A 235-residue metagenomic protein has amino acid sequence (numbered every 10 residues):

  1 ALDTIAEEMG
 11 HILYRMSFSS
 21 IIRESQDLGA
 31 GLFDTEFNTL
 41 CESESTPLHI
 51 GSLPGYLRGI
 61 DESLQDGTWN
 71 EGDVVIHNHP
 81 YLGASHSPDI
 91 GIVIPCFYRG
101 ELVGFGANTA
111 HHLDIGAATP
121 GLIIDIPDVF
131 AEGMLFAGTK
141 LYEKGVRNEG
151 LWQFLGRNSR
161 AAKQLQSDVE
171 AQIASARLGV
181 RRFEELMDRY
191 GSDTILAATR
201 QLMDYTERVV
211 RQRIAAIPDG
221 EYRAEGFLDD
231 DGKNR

Functional and structural regions predicted by a protein language model:
A1-Y98, F105-L113: Long, structured ligand/cofactor-binding scaffold of large enzymes
D3, R23-Q26, S43-I50, L82-H86 (+5 more regions): Hydrophobic alpha-helical scaffolding
I5-I12, S63, R99, Y142 (+3 more regions): Change "in soluble alpha/beta enzymes" to "in soluble alpha/beta proteins
M16, N78-H79, G121-I123, E225-N234: Glycine-rich, charged/polar anion/phosphate-binding loops that engage phosphate groups from diverse ligands
G91, A131-G133, D219-E221: Active-site lining segments that contact anionic ligands and/or coordinate catalytic metals
R99-F183: Mobile "lid/hinge" segments at catalytic clefts and subdomain interfaces of large enzymes
R177-R235: Accessory "access/gating" subregions that flank catalytic or transport cores
